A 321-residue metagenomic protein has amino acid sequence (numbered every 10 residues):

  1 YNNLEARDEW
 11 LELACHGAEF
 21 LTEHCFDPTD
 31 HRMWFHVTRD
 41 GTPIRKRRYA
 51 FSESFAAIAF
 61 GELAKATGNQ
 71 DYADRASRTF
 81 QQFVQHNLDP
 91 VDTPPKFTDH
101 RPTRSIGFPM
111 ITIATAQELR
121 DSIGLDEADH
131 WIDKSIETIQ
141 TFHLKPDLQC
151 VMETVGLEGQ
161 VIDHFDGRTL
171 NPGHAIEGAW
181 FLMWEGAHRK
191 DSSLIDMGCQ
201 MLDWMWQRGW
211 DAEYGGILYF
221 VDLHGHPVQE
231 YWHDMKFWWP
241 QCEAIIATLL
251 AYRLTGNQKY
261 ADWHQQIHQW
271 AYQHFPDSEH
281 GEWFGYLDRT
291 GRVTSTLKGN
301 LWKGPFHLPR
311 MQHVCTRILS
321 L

Functional and structural regions predicted by a protein language model:
Y1-L321: Glycan-recognition and catalytic cores of secretory/periplasmic carbohydrate-active enzymes
